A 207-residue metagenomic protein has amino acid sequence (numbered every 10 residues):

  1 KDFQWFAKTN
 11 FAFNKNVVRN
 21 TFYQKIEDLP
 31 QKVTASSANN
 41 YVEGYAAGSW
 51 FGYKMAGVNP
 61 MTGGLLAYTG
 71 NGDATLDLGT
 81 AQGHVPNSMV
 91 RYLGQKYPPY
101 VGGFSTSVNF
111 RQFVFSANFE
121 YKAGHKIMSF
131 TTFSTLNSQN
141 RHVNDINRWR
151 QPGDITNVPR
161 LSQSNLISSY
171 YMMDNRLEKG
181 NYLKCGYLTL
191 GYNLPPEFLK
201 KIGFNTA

Functional and structural regions predicted by a protein language model:
K1, K8-N10, S105-S107, T189-N193: Outer-membrane beta-barrel architecture
D2-K96: Conserved small-residue
F3-A7, Y100-G102, R111-F113, N181 (+1 more regions): Outer-envelope beta-barrel architecture signal
K8-A12, N118-E120, A207: Transmembrane beta-strands of outer-membrane beta-barrel proteins
F11-V17, F110-Q112, Y121-H125, Y187 (+1 more regions): Transmembrane beta-strands of outer-membrane beta-barrel pores
A47, G94-P99, N175-K184: Short sequence motifs at beta-strands and strand-loop junctions characteristic of Gram-negative outer-membrane
Q112-S116, E197-F198: Repeated loop/turn-to-beta-strand initiation elements of outer-membrane beta-barrel proteins
K122-A207: Extracytoplasmic gating/loop element in the C-terminal half of outer-membrane beta-barrel translocons and assembly
